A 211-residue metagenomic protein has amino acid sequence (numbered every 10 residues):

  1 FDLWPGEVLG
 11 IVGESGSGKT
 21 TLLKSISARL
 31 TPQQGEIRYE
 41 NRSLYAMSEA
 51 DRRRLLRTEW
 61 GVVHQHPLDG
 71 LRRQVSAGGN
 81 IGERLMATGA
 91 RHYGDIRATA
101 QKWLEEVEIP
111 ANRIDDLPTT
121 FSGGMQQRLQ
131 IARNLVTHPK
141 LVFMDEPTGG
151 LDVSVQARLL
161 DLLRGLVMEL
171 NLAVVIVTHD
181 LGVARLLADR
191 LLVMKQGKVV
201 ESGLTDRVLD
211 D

Functional and structural regions predicted by a protein language model:
S27: Helix-to-loop junction immediately C-terminal to a conserved catalytic motif
G35-S43: Conserved ABC transporter NBD signature motif
D95-N112: Conserved ABC ATPase "signature" region
L117-F121, M125: Conserved ABC ATPase signature
A184-L186: A short, surface-exposed alpha-helical micro-motif characterized by mixed small hydrophobic and charged/polar residues
S202-G203: ABC ATPase "signature
